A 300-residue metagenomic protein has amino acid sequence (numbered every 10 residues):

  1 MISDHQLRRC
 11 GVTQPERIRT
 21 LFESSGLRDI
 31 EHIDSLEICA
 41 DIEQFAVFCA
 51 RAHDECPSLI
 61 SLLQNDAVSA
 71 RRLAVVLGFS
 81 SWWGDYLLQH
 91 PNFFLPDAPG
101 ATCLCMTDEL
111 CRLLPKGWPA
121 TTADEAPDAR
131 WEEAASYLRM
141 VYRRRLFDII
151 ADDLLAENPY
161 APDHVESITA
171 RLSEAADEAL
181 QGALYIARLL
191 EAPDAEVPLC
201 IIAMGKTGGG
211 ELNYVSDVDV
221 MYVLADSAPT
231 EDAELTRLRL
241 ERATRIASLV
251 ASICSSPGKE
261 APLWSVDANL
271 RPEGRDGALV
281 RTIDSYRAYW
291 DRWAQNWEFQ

Functional and structural regions predicted by a protein language model:
M1-Q300: A nucleotide- and high-energy phosphate-metabolite-utilizing enzyme signature
